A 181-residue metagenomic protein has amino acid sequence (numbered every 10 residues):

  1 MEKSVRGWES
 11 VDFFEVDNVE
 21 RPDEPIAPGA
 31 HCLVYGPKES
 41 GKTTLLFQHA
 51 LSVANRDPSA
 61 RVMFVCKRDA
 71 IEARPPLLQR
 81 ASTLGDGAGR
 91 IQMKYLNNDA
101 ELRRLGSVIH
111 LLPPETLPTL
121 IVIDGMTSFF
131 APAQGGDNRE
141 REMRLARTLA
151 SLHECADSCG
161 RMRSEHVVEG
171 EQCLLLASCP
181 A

Functional and structural regions predicted by a protein language model:
E2-P75: Glycine-rich P-loop/Walker A and Walker A-like loops and their local beta1-loop-alpha1 context in P-loop NTPases
P25-I26, N55-D57, T83-D86, L111-T116 (+2 more regions): Conserved catalytic network of the ASCE P-loop NTPase/AAA+ motor domain
P28-C32, H49, P58-R61, G87-Q92 (+2 more regions): Core residues of folded domains in eukaryotic genome-function proteins
A30-Y35, L120, A133-G136, S151 (+3 more regions): Large eukaryotic, non-enzymatic subunits of multiprotein complexes that serve as scaffolds/tethers, characterized by
L33, F64-V65, I121-D124, L174-P180: Extended hydrophobic secondary-structure segments that form protein cores and membrane-embedded regions
T44-Q48, G89, A100-R103, S107 (+1 more regions): Amphipathic alpha-helical interface elements that mediate macromolecular binding in regulatory proteins
M63-G135: Conserved inter-motif catalytic segment of the P-loop NTP-binding fold
E140-P180: Substrate-engagement module of ASCE P-loop NTPases
